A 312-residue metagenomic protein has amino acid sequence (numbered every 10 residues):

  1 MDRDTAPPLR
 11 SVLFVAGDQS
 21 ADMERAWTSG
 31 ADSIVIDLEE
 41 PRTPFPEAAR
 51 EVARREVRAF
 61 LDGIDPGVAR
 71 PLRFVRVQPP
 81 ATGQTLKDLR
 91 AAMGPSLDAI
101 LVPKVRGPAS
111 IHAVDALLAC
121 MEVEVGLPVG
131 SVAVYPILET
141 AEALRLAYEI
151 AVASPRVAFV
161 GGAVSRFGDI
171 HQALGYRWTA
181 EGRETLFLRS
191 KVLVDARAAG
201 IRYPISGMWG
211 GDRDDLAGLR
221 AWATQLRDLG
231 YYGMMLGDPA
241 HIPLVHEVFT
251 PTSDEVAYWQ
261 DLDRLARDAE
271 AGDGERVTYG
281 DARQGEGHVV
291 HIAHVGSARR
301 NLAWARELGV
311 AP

Functional and structural regions predicted by a protein language model:
M1-P312: Expand to "…catalyze enediolate/carbanion chemistry for C-C bond making/breaking, isomerization, decarboxylation
